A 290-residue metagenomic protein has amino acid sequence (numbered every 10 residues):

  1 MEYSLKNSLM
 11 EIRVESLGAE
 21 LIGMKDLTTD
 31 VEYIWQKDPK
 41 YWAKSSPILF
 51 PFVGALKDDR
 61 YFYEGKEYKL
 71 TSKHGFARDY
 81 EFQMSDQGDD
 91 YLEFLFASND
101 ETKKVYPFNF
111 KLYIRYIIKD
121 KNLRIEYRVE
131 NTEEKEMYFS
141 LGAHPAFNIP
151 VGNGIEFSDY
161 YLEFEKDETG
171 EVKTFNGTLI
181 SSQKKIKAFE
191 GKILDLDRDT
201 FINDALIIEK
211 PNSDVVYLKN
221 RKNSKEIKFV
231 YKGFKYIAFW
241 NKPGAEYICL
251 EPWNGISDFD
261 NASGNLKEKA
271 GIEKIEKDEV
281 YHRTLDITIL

Functional and structural regions predicted by a protein language model:
E11-K66: Acidic-aromatic substrate-binding/catalytic surfaces of carbohydrate-active enzymes
V14, Y61-K69, E273-I289: Short Pro-Gly-centered flexible turn/kink motifs
E67, T71-D120: Extended, loop-rich substrate-binding clefts of extracytoplasmic carbohydrate-active enzymes
S98-V151: Acidic, contiguous internal or C-terminal segments within carbohydrate-active enzymes that form a structured patch used
Y113-R115, A270-I275: Beta-strand-rich interaction surfaces with strong enrichment in secreted/lumenal proteins
I149, N153-Y231: Active-site/ligand-binding surface loops and adjacent short beta/alpha elements that line catalytic pockets across
N220-N261: Glycine-rich active-site loops that engage anionic ligands at enzyme catalytic sites
